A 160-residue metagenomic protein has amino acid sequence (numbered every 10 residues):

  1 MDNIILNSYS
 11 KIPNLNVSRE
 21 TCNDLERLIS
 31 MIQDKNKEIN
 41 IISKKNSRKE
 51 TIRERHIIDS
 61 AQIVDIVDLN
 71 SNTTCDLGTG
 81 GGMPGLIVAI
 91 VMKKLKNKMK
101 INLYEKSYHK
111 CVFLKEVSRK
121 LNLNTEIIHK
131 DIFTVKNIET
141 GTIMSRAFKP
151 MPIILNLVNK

Functional and structural regions predicted by a protein language model:
M1-N70, H109-L123: Class I SAM-dependent transferase core
E26, I32, I42, T74 (+3 more regions): Aromatic-enriched hydrophobic runs in primary sequence
S43-T51, I90-K100: Intrinsically disordered, low-complexity coil segments
E50-R53, G78, Y104: Short gly/ser-rich anion-binding loops that grip negatively charged ligand groups
S71-G80: Conserved class I S-adenosyl-L-methionine
G80-V88: Glycine-centered tight-turn and secondary-structure capping sites
G85, M92-K93, M99-K160: S-adenosylmethionine
